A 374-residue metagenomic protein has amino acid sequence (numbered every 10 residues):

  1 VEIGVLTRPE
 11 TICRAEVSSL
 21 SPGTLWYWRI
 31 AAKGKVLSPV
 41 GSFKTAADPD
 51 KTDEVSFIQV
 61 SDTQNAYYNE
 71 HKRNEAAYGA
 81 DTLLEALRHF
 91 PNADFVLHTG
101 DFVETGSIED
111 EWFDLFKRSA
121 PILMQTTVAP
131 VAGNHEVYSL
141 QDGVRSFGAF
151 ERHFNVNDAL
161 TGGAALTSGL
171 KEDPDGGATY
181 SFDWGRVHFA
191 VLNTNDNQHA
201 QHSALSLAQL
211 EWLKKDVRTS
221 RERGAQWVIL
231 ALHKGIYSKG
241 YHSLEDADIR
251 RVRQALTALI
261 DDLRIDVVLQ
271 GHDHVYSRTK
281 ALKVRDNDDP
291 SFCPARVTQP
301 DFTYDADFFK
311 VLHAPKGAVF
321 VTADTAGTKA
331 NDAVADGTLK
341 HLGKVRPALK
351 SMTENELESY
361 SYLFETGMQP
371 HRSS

Functional and structural regions predicted by a protein language model:
E2-G4, P9-I12, K33-L37, S61-Q64 (+5 more regions): Metal-dependent phosphoesterase/phosphodiesterase active-site architecture
I3-E10, S21-L25, R29-E109: N-terminal active-site segment of His-dependent metallophosphoesterases
V17-S18: Hydrophobic core positions of the immunoglobulin-like beta-sandwich fold
A31, I108, F116, T279-K280: Active-site-flanking alpha-helical
E54, A93, Q125, A225-W227: A general structural motif
F57, V96, V128, F189 (+1 more regions): Hydrophobic beta-strand anchors of alpha/beta hydrolase catalytic cores
A77-G143, D262: Core catalytic region of metal-dependent phosphoesterases/phosphodiesterases, especially metallo-beta-lactamase-like
